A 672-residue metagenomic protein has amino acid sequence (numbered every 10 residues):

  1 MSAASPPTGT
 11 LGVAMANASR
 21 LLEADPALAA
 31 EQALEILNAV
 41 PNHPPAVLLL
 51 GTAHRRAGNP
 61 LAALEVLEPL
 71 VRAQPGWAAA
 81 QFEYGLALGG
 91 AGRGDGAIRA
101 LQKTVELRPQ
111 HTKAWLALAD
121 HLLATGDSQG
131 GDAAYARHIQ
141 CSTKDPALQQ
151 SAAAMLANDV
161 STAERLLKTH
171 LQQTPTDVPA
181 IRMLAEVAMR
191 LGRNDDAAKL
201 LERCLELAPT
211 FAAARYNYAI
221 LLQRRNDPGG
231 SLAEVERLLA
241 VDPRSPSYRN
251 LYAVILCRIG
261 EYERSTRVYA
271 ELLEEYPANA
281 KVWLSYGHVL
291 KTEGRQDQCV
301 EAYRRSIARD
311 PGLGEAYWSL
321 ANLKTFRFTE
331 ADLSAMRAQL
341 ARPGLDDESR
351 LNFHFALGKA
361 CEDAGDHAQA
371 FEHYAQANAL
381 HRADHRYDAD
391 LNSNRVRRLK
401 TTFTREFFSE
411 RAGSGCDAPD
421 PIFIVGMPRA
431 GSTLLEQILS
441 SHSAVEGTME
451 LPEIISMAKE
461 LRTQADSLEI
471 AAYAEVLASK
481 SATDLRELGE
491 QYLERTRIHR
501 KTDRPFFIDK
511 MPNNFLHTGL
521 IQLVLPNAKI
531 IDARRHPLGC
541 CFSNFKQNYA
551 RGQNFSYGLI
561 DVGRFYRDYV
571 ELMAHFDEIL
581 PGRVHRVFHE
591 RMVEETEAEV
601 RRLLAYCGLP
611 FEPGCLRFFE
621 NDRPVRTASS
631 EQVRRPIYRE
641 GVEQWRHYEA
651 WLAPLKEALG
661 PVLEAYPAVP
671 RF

Functional and structural regions predicted by a protein language model:
L11, P44-P45, A78-A79, T112-K113 (+7 more regions): Helix-start (N-cap) detector for alpha-helical repeat units in TPR-like alpha-solenoids, especially tetratricopeptide
E23, R56, G90, A124 (+7 more regions): Register position in tetratricopeptide repeats
A39, A73, L107, Q140-C141 (+7 more regions): Structural marker of alpha-solenoid helical repeat scaffolds
I259, E293, A302-I307, T448 (+3 more regions): PAPS-dependent sulfotransferase catalytic domain
D366-A368, E372-L488, V633-R634, Y638: PAPS-dependent sulfotransferase catalytic core
